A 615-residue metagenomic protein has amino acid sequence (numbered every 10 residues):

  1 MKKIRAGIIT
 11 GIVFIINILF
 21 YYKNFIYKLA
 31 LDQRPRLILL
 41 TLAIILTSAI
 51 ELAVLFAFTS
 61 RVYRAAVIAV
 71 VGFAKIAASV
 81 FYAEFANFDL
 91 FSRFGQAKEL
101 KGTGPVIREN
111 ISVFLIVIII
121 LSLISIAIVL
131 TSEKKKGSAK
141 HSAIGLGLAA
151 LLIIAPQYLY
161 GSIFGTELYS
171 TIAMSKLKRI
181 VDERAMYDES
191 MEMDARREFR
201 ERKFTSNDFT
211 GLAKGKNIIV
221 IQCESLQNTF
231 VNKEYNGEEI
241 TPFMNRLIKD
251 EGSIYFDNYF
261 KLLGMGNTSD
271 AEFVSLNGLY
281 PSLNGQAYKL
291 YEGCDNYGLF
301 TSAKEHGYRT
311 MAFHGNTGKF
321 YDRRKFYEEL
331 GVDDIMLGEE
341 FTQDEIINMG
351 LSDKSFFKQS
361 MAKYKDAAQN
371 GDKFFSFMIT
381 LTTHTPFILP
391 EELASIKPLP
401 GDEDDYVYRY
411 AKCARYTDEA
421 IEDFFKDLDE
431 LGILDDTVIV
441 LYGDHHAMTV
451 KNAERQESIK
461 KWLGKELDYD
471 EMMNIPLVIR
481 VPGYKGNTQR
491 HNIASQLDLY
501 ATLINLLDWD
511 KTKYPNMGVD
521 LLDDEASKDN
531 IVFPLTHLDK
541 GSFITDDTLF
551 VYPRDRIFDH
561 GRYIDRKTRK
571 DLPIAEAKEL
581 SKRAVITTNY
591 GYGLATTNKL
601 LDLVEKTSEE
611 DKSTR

Functional and structural regions predicted by a protein language model:
M1-K178: Transmembrane and membrane-interface helices of multi-pass, inner-membrane envelope-modifying transferases
F14, G145, A149-Q157, R179 (+6 more regions): Intrinsic disorder/low-complexity signature
N17, A77-F81, I154-P156, Y160 (+7 more regions): A general marker of short, structured functional hotspots
N24-L37, G165-T166, T171, A185-R196 (+6 more regions): Alpha-helix capping and helix-coil boundary motifs
F25-I26, L100-T103, L177, A195-R196 (+3 more regions): Generic structural signal of hydrophobic/aromatic residues within well-ordered alpha-helices of folded domains
F81-R93, S112, A185-E192, T268 (+5 more regions): A diffuse structural propensity rather than consistent per-protein peaks
A155-Q222: Membrane-interface segments at or immediately adjacent to transmembrane helices that form the boundary between
R202-R615: Solvent-exposed soluble domains appended to multi-pass membrane proteins
